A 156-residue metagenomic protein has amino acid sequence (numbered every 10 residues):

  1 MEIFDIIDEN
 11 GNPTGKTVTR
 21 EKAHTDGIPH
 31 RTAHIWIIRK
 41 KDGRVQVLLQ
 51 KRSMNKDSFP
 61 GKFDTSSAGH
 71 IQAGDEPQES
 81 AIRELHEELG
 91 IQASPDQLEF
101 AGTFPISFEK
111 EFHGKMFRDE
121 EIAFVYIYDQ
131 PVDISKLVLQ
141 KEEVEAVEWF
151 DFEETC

Functional and structural regions predicted by a protein language model:
M1-G43: Acidic, metal-coordinating catalytic segment for phosphate/diphosphate chemistry, firing primarily on the Nudix
K22-T32, R44-R83, E87: Conserved Nudix-box catalytic region and its N-terminal flanking loop in Nudix hydrolases and closely related
R31, E120-I122, D133, E143-A146: A generic structural signal for well-ordered coil/turn residues at beta-strand boundaries that shape enzyme active-site
I37-R39, K51, I127-D129, E148-D151: Short, well-ordered beta-strand micro-motif
R52-M54, E88-I134: Active-site segment of metal-dependent pyrophosphate-handling enzymes, primarily the Nudix hydrolase catalytic core
F63-T65, E120, V138-E143: Short glycine-enriched loop/turn motifs at secondary-structure junctions
L137-C156: NUDIX/MutT-family hydrolases
